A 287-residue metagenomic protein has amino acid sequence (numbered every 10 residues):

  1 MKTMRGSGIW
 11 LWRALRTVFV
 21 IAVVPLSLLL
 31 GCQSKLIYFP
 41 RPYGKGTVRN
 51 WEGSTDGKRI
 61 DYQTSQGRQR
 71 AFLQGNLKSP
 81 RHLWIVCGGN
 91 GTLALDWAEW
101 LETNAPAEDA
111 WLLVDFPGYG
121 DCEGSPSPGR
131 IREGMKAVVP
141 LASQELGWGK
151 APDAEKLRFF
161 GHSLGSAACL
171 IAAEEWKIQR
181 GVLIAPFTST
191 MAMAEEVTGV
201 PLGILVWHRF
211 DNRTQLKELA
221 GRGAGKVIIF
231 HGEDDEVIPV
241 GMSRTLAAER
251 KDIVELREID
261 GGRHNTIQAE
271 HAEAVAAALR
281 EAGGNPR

Functional and structural regions predicted by a protein language model:
A14-Y62: An N-terminal hydrophobic leader/cap segment in hydrolases
Q66-L141: Membrane-embedded segments
E99-W100, N212, P239-A248, H271: Short alpha-helix in the alpha/beta-hydrolase fold that links the catalytic acid
W148-S163: Alpha/beta-hydrolase fold nucleophile elbow
S166-L219, A269: Hydrolase active-site cap/lid region
L219-G223, I228-H231, D235: Short beta-strand/loop motif that positions the catalytic acidic residue of the alpha/beta-hydrolase fold
V237, G262-A272: Catalytic histidine-centered segment of alpha/beta-hydrolase-like enzymes
A248-T266: Catalytic histidine neighborhood in serine/cysteine hydrolases with alpha/beta-hydrolase-type architecture
